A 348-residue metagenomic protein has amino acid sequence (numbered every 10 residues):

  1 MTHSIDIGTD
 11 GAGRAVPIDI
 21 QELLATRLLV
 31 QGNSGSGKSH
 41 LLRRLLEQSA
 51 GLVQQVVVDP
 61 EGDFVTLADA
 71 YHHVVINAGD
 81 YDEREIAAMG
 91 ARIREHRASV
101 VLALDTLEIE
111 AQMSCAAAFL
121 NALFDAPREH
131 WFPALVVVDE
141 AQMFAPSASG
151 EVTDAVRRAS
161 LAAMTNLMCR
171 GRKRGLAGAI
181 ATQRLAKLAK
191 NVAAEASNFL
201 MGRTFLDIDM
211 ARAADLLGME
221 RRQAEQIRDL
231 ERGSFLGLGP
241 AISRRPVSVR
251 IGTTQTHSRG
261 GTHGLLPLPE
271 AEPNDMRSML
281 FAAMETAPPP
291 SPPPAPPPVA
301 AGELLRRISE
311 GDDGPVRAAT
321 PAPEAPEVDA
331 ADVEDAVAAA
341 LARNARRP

Functional and structural regions predicted by a protein language model:
M1-V16: N-terminal pre-Walker A segment at the start of P-loop NTPase domains
D6, S234, L238-P348: Conserved P-loop NTPase motor module
V16-I20, L29, L45-N121, G150: Switch/coupling segment of Walker-type NTPase motor domains
G32, E140: The Walker A (P-loop) glycine that initiates the GxxxxGKT/S ATP-binding motif of P-loop NTPases
S34-S36, L46, T66, A87 (+2 more regions): Conserved ATP-driven motor cores of ASCE-family P-loop NTPases powering translocation/secretion/packaging/pilus
S39: Walker A/P-loop
A122-R128, R157-G178, R221: Substrate-engagement module of ASCE P-loop NTPases
